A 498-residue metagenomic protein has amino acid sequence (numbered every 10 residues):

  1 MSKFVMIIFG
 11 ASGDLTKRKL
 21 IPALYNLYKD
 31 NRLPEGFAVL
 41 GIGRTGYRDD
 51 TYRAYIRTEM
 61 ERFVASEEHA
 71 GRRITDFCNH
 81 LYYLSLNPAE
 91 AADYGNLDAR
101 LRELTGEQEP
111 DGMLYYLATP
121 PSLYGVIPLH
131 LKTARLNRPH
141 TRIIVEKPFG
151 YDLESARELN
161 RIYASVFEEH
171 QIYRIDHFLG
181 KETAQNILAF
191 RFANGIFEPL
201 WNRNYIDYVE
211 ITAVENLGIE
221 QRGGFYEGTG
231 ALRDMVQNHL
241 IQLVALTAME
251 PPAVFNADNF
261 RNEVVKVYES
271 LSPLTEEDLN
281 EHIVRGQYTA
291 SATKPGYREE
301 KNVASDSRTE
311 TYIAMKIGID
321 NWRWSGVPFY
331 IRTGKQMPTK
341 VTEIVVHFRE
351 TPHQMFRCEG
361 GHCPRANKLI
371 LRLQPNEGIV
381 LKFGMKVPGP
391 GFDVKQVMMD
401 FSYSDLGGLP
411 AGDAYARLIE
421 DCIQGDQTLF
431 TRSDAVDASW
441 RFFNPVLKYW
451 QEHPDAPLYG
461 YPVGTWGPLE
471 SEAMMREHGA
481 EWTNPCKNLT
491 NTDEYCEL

Functional and structural regions predicted by a protein language model:
M1-I144, F149-L498: Secretory/organelle targeting and membrane-embedding segments
